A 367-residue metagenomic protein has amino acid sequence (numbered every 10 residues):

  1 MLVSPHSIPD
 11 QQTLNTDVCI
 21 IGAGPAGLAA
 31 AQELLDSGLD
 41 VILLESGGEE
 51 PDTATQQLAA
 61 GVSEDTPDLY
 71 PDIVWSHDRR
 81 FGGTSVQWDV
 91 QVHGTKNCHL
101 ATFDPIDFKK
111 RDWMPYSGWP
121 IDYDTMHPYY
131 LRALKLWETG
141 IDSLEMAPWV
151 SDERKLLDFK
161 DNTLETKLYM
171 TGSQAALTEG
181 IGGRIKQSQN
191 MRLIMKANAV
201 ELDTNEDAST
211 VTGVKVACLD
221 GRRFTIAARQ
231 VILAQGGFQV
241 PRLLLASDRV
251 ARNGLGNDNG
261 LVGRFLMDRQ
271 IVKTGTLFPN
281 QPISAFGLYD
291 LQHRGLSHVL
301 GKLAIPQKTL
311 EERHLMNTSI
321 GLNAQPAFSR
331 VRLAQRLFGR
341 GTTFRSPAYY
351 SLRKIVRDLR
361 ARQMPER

Functional and structural regions predicted by a protein language model:
M1-V18, D36-S37: Extreme N-terminal leader/targeting segments of oxidoreductases
S7, R80, V216-D220, N280 (+1 more regions): Short acidic, glycine-rich loop/turn motifs
D17-L43: N-terminal Rossmann-like FAD-binding beta1-loop-alpha1 element of flavoenzymes
D36, G47-D52, Q56-A59, L202 (+1 more regions): Glycine-rich loop(s) and the adjacent beta-strand/alpha-helix scaffold that form part
S37-L39, L44-T102, I121-W137: N-terminal FAD cofactor-binding segment of flavoenzymes
D40, R192, V272: Residue-level detector of anion-binding/catalytic polar loops
Y70-I73, D107-V211: Conserved redox-cofactor binding core of oxidoreductases
N259-V262, I271, G275-R367: FAD cofactor-binding and catalytic pocket of flavoenzymes
